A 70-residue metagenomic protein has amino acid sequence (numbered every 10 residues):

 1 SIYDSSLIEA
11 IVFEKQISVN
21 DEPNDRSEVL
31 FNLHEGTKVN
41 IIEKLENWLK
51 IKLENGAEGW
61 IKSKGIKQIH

Functional and structural regions predicted by a protein language model:
S1-E14, D21-E28, N40-I42, K52-H70: Boundary regions of SH3-family modules and the immediately adjacent low-complexity/disordered segments in eukaryotic
E46-K50: Short aromatic-glycine-enriched beta-strand elements
